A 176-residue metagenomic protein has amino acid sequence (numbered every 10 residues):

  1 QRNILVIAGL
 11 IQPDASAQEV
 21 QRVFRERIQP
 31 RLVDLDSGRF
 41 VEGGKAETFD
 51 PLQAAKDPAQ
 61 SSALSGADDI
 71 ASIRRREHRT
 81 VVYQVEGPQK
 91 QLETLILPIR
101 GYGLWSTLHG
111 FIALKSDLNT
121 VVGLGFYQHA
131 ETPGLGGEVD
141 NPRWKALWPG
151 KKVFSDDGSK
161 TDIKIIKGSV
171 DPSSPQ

Functional and structural regions predicted by a protein language model:
Q1-Q176: Flexible, solvent-exposed loop/hinge segments and secondary-structure transition points
